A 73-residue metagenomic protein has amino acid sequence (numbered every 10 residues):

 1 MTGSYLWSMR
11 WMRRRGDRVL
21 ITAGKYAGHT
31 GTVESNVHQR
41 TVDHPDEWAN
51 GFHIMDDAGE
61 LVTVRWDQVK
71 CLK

Functional and structural regions predicted by a protein language model:
T2-L72: Basic/aromatic-rich interaction segments and small domains that mediate binding to polyanionic partners
